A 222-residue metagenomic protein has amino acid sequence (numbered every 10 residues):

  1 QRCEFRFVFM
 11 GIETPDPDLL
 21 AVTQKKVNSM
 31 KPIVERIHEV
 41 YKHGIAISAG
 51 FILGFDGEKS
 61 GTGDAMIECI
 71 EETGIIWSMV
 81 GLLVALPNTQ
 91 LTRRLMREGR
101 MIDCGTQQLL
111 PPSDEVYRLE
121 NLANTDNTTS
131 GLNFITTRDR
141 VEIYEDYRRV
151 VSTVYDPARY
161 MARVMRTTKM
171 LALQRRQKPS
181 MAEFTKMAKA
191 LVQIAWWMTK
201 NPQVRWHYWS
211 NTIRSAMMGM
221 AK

Functional and structural regions predicted by a protein language model:
Q1-M187, T199: A structural motif corresponding to the C-terminal lobe/cap of the Radical SAM core domain
R175-K222: Terminal low-complexity segments of carbohydrate-biosynthetic enzymes
